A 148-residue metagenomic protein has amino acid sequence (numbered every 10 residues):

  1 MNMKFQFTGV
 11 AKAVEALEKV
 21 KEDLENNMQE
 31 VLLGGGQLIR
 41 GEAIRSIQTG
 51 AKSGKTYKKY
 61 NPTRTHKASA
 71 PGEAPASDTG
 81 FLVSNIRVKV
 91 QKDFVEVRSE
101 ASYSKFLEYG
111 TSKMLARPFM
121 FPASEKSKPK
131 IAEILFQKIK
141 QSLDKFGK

Functional and structural regions predicted by a protein language model:
M1-K148: Short, Lys/Arg-rich flexible segments
